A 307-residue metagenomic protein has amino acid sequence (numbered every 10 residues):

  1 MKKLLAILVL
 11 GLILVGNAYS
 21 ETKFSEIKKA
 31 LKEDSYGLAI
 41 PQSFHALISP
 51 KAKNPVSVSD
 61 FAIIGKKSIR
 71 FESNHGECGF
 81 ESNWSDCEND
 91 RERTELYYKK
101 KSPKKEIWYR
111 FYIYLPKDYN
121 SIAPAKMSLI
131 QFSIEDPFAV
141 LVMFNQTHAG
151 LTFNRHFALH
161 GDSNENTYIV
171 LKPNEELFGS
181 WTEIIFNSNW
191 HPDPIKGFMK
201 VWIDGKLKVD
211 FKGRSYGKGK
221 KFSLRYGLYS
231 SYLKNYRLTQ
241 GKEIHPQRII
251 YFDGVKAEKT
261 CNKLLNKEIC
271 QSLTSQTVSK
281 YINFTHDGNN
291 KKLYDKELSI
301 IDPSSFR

Functional and structural regions predicted by a protein language model:
M1-L4: Positively charged n-region of N-terminal signal peptides that target proteins for export
I7-I13: Bacterial N-terminal signal peptides
G16-S20: Sec/Tat signal peptide C-region and signal peptidase I cleavage site
E21-T182, S188-R307: Low-complexity, Ser/Thr/Pro/Gly-rich disordered linker/stalk regions
